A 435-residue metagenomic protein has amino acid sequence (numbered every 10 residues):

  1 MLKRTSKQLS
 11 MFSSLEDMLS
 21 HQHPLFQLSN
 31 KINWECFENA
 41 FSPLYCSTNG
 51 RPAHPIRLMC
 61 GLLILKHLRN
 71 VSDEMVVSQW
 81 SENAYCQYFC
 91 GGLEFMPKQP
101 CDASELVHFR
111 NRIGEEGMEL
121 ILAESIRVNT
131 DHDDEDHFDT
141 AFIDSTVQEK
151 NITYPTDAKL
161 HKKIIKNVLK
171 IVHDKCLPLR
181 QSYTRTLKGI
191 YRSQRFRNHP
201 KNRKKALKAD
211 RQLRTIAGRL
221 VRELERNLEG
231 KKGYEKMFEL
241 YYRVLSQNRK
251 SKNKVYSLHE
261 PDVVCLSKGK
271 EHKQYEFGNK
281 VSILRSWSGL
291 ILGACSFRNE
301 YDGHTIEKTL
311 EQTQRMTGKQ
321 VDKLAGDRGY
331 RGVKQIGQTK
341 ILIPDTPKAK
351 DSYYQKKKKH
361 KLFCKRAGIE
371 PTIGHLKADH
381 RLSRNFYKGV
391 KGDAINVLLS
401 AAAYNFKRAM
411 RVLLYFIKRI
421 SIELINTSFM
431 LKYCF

Functional and structural regions predicted by a protein language model:
M1-I32, R411-F435: Charged, often Cys/His-bearing segments associated with DNA-binding zinc-finger transcription factors
H23, C60-L62, V76, D102-L106 (+7 more regions): Short, conserved catalytic/metal-binding motifs centered on acidic residues
L25-S29, N33, F138-Q148, H360-L399 (+1 more regions): Short amphipathic alpha-helical "interface-anchor" segments enriched in bulky aromatics
A40, Y45-P52, C60, H67-D134: Basic, low-complexity intrinsically disordered segments
L93-D262: Active-site- or DNA-interface-adjacent structural scaffold in DNA-acting proteins
L258-K273: Flexible, glycine/threonine-enriched loop-and-boundary segments that flank and lead into catalytic domains of large
K270-M316: Electropositive, glycine- and tryptophan-enriched low-complexity nucleic-acid-binding patches
D322-K391: Helix-centered, glycine/charged polyanion-binding patches within enzymatic domains that contact phosphate-containing
